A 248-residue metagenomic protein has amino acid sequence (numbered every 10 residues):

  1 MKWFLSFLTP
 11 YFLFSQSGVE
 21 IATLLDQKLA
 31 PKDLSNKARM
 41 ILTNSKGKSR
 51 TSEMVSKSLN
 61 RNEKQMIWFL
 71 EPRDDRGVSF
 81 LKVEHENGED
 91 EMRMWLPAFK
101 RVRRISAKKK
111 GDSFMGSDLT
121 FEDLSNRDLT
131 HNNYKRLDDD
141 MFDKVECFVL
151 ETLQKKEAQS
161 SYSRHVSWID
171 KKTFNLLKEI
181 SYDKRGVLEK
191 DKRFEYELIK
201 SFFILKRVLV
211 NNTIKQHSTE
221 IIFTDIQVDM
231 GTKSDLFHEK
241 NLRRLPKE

Functional and structural regions predicted by a protein language model:
W3-L13: Sec-dependent N-terminal signal peptides
Q16-D33, R39-I41, K48-R50, R76 (+3 more regions): Flexible, processing/modification-adjacent segments and terminal tails in exported/periplasmic/extracellular proteins
L25, M54-L59, R193-I199: Extended lipid/amphipathic-ligand handling interfaces
S35, R61, E86-D90, T173-L176 (+1 more regions): A short, compositionally biased
A38-D75, F174: N-terminal, post-signal-peptide region of Sec/Tat-exported proteins
L81, I105, D112-R127, E146-H238: Gly/Pro-enriched, hydrophobic low-complexity segments that function as extracytoplasmic propeptides/linkers
